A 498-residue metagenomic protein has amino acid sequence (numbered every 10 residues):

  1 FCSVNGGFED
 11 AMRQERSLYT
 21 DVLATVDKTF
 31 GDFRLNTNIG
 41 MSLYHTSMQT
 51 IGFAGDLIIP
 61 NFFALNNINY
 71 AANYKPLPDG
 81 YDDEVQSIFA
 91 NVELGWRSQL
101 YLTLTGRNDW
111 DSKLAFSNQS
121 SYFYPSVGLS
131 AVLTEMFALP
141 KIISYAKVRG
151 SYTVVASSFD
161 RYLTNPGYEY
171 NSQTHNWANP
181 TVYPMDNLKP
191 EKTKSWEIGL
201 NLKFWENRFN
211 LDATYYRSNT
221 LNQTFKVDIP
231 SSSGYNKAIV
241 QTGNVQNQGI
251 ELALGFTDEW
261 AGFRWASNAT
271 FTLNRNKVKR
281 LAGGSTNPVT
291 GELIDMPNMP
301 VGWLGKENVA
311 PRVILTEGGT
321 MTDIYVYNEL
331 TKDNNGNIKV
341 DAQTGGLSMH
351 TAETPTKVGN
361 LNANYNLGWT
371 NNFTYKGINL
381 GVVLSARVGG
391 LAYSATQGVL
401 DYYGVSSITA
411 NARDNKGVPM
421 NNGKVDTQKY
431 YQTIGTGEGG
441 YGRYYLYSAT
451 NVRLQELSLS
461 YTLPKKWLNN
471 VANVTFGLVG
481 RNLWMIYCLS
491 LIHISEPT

Functional and structural regions predicted by a protein language model:
F1-G6, M48-P76, Y162-P184, S231-A238 (+4 more regions): Surface-exposed loop/turn segments flanking beta-strands in extracellular/periplasmic regions
C2-Q99, Y152, T164, Y183: Outer-membrane beta-barrel transmembrane domain signature of Gram-negative proteins, especially the mid-to-C-terminal
V26, M41-S47, G106-S112, L133-E135 (+9 more regions): Transmembrane beta-strands of outer-membrane beta-barrel pores
T29-L35, Q99, T134-A146, W205-R208 (+3 more regions): Short loop/turn motifs that connect adjacent beta-strands in outer-membrane beta-barrel proteins
Y70-F89, N165, E169-L211, A238-W260 (+1 more regions): Outer-membrane beta-barrel signature, preferentially recognizing the C-terminal barrel domain of Gram-negative
D111, R387-F476, G480-R481: Extracytoplasmic gating/loop element in the C-terminal half of outer-membrane beta-barrel translocons and assembly
V240, E259-L361, C488: Conserved small-residue
S490-T498: Residue-level detector of conserved catalytic or cofactor/ligand-binding positions in enzyme active sites
